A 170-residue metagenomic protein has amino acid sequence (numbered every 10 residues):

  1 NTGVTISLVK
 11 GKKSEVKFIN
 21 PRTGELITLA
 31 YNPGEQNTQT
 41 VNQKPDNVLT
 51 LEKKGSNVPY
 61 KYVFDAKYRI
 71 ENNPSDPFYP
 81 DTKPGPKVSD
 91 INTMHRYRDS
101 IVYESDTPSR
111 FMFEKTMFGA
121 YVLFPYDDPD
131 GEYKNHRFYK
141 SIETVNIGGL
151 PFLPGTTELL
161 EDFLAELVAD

Functional and structural regions predicted by a protein language model:
N1-D170: Catalytic core segments in nucleotide and nucleic-acid processing enzymes
